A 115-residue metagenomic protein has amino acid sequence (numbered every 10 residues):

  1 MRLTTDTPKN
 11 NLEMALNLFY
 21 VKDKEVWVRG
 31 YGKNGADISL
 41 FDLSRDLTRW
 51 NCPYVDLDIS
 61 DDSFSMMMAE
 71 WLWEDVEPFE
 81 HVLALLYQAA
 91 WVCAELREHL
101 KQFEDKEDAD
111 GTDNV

Functional and structural regions predicted by a protein language model:
M1-H81, Q102, E107-V115: Extreme N-terminal leader/activation tails
L85-V92, H99, K106: Heptad-repeat coiled-coil/leucine-zipper oligomerization helices
